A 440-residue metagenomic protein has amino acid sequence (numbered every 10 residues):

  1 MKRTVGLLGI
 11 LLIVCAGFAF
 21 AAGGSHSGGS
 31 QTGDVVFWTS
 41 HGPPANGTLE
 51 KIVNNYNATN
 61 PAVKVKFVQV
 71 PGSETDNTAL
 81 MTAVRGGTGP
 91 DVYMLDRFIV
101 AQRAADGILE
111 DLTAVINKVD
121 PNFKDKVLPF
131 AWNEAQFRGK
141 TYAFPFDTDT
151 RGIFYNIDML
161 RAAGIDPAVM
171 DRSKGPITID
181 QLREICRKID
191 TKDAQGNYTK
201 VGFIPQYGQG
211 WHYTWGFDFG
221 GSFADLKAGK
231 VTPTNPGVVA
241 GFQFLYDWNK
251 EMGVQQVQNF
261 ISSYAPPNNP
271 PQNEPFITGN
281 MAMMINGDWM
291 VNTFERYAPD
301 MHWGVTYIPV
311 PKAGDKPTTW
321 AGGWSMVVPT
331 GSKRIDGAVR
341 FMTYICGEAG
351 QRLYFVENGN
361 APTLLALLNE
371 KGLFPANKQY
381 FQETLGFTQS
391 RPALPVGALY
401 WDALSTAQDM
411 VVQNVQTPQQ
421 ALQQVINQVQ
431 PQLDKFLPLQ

Functional and structural regions predicted by a protein language model:
M1-V36, A58, Q420, N427-Q440: Short, low-complexity disordered leader/linker segments with a strong preference for bacterial N-terminal type II
Q31-G42, V63-V68, V92, Y142 (+1 more regions): Short, well-ordered beta-strand elements
G42-K64, D158, L404, L422: Short, polar/charged alpha-helical segment
N55-V127, K140-A143, R161-V169, E274-P275 (+4 more regions): Extracytoplasmic "Venus flytrap"/periplasmic binding protein-like
A58-K66, K250-Q255, E295-A361, T406 (+1 more regions): Extracytoplasmic/periplasmic substrate-recognition and gating elements
R97-G152, I157, R161, D180-Q181 (+5 more regions): Hinge/lid segment of periplasmic solute-binding proteins
K126, F130, P299, T306 (+3 more regions): Long, aromatic- and glycine/proline-rich binding clefts that accommodate carbohydrate-like moieties
R183-D190, K227-P266, I308: Glycine-centered hinge/linker elements that transmit conformational signals in sensory and ligand-binding systems
